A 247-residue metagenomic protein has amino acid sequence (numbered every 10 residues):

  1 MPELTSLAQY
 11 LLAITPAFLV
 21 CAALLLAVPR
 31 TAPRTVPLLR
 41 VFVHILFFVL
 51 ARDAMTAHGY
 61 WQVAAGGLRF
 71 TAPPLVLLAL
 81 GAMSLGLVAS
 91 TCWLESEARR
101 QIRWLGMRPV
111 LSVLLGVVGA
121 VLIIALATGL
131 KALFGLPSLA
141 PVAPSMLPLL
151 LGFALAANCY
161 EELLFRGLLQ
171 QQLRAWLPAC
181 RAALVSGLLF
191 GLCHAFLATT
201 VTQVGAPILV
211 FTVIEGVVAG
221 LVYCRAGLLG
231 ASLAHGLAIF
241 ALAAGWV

Functional and structural regions predicted by a protein language model:
M1-A98, A243, V247: N-terminal, membrane-interfacial amphipathic/helix-forming hydrophobic leader that caps and precedes the first
L4, W61-G81, G86-N158, A175: Juxtamembrane helix-loop-helix connectors linking adjacent transmembrane helices in multi-pass membrane enzymes
Y10-L19, A23, A125-V247: Transmembrane helix-loop-helix hairpins at the membrane interface of multi-pass integral membrane proteins
R30, R34, R40, R52 (+7 more regions): Arginine residue identity/basic-tract feature
V36-A51, R108-L122, C180: Transmembrane alpha-helical segments of multi-pass membrane proteins
